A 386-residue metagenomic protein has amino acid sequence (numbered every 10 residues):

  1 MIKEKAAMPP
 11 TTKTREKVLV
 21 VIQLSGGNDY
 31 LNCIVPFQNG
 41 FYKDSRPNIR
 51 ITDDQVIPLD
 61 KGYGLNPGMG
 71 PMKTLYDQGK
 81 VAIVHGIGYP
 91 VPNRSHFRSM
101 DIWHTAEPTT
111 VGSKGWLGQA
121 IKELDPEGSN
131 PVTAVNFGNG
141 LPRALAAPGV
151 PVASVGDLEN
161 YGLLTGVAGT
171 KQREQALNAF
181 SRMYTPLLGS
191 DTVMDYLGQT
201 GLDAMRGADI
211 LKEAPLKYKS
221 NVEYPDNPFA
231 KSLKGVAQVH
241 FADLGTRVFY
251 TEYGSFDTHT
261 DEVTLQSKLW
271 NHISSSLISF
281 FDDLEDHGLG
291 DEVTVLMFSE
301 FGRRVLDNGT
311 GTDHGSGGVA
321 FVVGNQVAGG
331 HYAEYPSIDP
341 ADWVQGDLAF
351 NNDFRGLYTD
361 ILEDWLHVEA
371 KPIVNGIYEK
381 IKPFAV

Functional and structural regions predicted by a protein language model:
M1-D286, L306, V319, V323-V386: Feature for exported/extracytoplasmic and membrane-associated proteins, marking the mature portion
G79, D291, S316: Residue-level signal for beta-strand positions within conserved beta-sheet cores that form or flank
V135-N136, Y250, D291-F298: Beta-strand segments within the central parallel beta-sheet cores of soluble alpha/beta enzyme folds
D283-G288, L296-H314, F321: Hydrophobic alpha-helical bundle architecture
